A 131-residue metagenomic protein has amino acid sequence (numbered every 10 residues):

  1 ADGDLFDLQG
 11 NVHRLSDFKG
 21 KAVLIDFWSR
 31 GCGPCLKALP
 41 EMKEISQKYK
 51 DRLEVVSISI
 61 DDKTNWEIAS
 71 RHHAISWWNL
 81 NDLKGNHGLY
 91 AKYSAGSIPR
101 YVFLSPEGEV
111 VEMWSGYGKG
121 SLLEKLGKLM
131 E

Functional and structural regions predicted by a protein language model:
A1-L15, I75, E124: N-terminal "domain-start" segment that seeds a small globular fold
H13-R14, N65, G88-L89: Short acidic active-site motifs
G20-V23, F27-G31, D62, S97: Short pre-active-site segment immediately N-terminal to redox-active cysteine/selenocysteine motifs in thiol-based
F27-E44: Conserved redox-active cysteine motifs that mediate thiol-disulfide chemistry, especially di-cysteine Cys-X(1-2)-Cys
L39, K43, K63, E67 (+1 more regions): Extracytoplasmic/secreted envelope proteins and their assembly/folding machinery, especially bacterial periplasmic
I45-N86, A95-I98, G118: Conserved segment of the thioredoxin-like fold in thiol-based oxidoreductases
I75, D82-M130: Thiol/disulfide oxidoreductase modules built on the thioredoxin-like
